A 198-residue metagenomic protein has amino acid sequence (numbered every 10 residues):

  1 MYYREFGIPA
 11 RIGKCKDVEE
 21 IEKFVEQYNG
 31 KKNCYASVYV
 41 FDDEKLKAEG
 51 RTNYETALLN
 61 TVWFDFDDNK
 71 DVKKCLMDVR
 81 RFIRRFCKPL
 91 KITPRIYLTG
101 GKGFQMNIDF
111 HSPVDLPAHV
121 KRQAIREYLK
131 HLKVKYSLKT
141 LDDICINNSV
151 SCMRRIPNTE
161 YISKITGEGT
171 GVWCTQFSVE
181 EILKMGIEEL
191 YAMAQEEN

Functional and structural regions predicted by a protein language model:
M1-T61, F66-V79, N148-M153, P157-E196: DNA replication initiation on ssDNA origins
K47-Y54, I83-R84, L90-T99, L141-C145: Catalytic micro-motifs at enzyme active sites that drive phosphoryl/nucleotidyl and oxygen chemistry
T61-F64, C87, K91-P117, M153-T159: Histidine-centered divalent-metal-coordination microenvironment in nucleic-acid enzymes
D71-K74, V114-A118: A generic structural signal for short coil/turn motifs at secondary-structure boundaries
K74-I92, V120-S137: Long, well-ordered alpha-helical scaffolding segments within enzyme catalytic domains, especially pronounced
A118-H119, E168: Short, charged, solvent-exposed linker or helix-capping segments at domain edges/interfaces that act as flexible hinges
V120-K164: Aromatic- and Lys/Arg-enriched surface recognition patch
